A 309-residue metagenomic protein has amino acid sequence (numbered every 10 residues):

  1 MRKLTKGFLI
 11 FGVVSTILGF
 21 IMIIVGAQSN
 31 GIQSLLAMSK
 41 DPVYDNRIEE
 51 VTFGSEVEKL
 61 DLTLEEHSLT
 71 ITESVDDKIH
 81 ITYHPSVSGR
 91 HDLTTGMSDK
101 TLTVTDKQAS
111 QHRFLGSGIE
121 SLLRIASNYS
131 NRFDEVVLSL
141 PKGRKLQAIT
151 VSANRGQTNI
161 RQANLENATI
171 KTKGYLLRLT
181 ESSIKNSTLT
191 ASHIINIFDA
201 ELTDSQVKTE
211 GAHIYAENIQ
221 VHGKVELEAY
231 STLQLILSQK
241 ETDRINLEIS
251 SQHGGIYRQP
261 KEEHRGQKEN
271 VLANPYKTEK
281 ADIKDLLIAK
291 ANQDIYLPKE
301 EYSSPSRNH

Functional and structural regions predicted by a protein language model:
M1-L4: N-terminal Lys/Arg-rich, disordered targeting/topogenic segments
K6-A27: Hydrophobic membrane-insertion alpha-helices, especially the h-region of bacterial N-terminal signal peptides
A27-E49: Ser/Thr/Pro/Gly-rich low-complexity linker/stalk segments immediately outside membranes or between
R47-K59, S68-T70, R90, G96-K185 (+3 more regions): Right-handed parallel beta-helix
L64, M97-D99, T209: Generic beta-strand structural signal
L64-H91: N-terminal beta-strand/beta-hairpin edge segment
I81-H91, S130-R132, G254-R258: Short aromatic-acidic-glycine turn motif
S187-H309: Short, surface-exposed interaction patches in beta-rich subdomains that mediate adhesion/assembly near membranes
